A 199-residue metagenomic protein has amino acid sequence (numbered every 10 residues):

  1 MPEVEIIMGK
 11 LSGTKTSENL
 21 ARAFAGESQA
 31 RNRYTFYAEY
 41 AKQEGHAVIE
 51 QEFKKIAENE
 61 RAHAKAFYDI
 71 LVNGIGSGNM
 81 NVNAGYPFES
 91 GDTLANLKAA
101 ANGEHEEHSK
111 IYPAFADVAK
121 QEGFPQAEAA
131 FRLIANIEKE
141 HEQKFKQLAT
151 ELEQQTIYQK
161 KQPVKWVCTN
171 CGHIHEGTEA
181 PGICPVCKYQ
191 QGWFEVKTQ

Functional and structural regions predicted by a protein language model:
P2-Q199: Non-heme di-metal
